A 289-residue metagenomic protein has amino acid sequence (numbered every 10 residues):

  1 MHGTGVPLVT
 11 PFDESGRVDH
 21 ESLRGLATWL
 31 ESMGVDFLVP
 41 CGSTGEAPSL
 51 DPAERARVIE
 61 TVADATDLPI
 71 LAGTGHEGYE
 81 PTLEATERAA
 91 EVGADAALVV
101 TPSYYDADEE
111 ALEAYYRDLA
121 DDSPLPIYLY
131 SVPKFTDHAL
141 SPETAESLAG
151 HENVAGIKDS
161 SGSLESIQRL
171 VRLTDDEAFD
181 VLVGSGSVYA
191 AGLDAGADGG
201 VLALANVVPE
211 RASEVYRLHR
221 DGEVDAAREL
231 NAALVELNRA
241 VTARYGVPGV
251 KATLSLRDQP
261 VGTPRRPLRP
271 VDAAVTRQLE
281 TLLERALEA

Functional and structural regions predicted by a protein language model:
H2-V6, T10-T136: Active-site beta->alpha loop and helix N-cap motifs at the rims of alpha/beta catalytic domains
V6-T10, P48, P102-S103, H138 (+4 more regions): Flexible, active-site-adjacent loop/turn segments at secondary-structure boundaries
V18, E31, D194-A289: Structured C-terminal cap/extension of enzyme domains
L23, R55, I59, T82 (+6 more regions): A general structural signal for well-ordered alpha-helical segments in protein cores
M33, R57, T61-A65, R88 (+8 more regions): Alpha-helical structural signal in soluble globular domains
L50-A53, L83-A85, E109-L112, L140-P142 (+4 more regions): Short secondary-structure transition/capping segments
D122, F135-L234, N238: Catalytic alpha/beta core domains of metabolic enzymes, predominantly
S131, V154, R266: Glycine-rich phosphate-binding "P-loop"
